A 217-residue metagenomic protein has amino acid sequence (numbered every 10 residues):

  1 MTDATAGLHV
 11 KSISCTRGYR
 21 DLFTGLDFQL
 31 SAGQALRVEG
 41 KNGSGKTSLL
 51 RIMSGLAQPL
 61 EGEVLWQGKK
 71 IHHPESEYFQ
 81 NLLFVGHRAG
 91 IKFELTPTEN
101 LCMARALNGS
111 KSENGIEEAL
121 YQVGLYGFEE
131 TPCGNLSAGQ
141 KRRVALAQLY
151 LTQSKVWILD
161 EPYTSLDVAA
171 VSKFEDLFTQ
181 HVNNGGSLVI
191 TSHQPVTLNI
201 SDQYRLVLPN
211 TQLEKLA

Functional and structural regions predicted by a protein language model:
S54: Helix-to-loop junction immediately C-terminal to a conserved catalytic motif
P59-Y78: Conserved ABC transporter NBD signature motif
R88, F93-G109: Q-loop/switch helix immediately C-terminal to the Walker
E113-F128: Conserved ABC ATPase "signature" region
P132-S137: Conserved ABC ATPase signature
L146, G185: Hydrophobic anchor residue at the start of the ABC signature
W157-E161: Catalytic Walker B motif of ABC-type/P-loop ATPase nucleotide-binding domains
